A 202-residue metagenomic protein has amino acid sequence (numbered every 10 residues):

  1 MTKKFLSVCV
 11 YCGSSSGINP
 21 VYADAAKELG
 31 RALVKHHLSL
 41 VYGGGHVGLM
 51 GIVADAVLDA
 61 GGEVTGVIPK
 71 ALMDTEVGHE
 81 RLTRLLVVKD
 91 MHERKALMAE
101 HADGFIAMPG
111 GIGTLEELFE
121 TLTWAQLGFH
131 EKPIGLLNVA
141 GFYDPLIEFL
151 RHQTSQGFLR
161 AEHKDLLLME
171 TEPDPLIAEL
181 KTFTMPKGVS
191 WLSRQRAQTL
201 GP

Functional and structural regions predicted by a protein language model:
M1-H101, A140-D174, E179, T184-P202: A cross-family phosphate/adenosyl-ligand binding-site feature
E63-T65, L127-A140: Gly/Pro- and small hydrophobic-enriched strand-loop and loop-to-helix capping segments that sit at the rims
E93-G128, G135, K187-L192: Active-site/ligand-binding-proximal alpha/beta "capping" segment
M108-P109, P133-L137, K164-L167: Flexible, glycine/proline-enriched loop segments at strand-loop-helix junctions that form or flank small-ligand binding
